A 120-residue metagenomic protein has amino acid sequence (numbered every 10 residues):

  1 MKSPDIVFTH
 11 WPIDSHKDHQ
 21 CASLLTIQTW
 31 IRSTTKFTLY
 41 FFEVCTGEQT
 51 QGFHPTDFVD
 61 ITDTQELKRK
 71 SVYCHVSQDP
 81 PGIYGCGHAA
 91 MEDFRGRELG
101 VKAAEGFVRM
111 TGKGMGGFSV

Functional and structural regions predicted by a protein language model:
M1-V120: Metal-dependent de-N-acetylase/amidase catalytic core
